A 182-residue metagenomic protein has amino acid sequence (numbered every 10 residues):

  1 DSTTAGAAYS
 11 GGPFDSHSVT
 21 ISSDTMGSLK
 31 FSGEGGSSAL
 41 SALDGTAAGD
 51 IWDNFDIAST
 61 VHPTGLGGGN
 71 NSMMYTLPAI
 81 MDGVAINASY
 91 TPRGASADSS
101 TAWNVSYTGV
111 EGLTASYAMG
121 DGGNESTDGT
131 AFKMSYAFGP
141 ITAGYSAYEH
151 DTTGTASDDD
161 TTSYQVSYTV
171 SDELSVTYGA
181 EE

Functional and structural regions predicted by a protein language model:
D1-E182: Outer-membrane beta-barrel proteins
